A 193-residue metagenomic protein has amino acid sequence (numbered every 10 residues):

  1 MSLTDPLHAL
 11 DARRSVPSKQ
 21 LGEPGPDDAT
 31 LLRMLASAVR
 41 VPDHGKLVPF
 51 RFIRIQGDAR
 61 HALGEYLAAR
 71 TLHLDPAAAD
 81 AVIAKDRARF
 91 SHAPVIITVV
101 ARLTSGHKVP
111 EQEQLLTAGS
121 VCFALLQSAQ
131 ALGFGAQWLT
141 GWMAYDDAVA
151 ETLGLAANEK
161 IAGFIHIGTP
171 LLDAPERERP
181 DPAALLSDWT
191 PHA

Functional and structural regions predicted by a protein language model:
M1-H92, A193: N-terminal amphipathic, basic helical "cap/leader" segment at the start of enzyme domains
S2, H8-A12, I161-A193: C-terminal helix-cap and adjacent tail motif
P17, R102-V109, W189-H192: Helix-biased detector of long, well-ordered alpha-helical tracts
A38, I97, L103-E151: Small-aliphatic-rich amphipathic alpha-helix that forms the alpha element of a beta-alpha
D58-A62, A68-A69, L103-S105, D147 (+1 more regions): Short, charged/polar surface micro-motifs in flexible loops or helix N-caps
L72, S91-T104: Acidic-glycine-rich active-site phosphate/pyrophosphate-binding loop
V149-A162: Short, electropositive alpha-helical surface patch
